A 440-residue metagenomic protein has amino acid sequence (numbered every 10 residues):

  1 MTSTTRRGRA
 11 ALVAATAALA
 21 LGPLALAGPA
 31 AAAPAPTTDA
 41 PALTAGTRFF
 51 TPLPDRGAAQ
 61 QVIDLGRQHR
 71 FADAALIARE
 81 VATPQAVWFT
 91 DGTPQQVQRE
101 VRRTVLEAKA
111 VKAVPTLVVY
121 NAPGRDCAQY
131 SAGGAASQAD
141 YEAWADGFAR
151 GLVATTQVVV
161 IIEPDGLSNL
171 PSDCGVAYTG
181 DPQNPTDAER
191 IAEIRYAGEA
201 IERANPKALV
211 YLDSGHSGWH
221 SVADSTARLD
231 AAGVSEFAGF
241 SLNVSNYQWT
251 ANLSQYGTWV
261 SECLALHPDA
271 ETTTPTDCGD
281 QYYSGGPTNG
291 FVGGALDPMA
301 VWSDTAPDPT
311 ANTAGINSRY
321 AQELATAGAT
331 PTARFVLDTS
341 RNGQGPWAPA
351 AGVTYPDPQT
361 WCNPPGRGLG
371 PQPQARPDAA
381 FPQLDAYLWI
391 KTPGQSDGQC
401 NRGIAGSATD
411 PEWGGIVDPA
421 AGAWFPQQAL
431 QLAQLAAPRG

Functional and structural regions predicted by a protein language model:
M1-P34: Secretory targeting and sorting signals
A33-T44: Cleaved targeting-peptide boundary
A42-A154, P373, K391-F425, A429-R439: N-terminal carbohydrate-binding/catalytic regions of secreted carbohydrate-active enzymes
R48-T51, V87-T90, V114-V119, V158-E163 (+6 more regions): Structural recognition of the beta-strand scaffold that forms the well-ordered cores of secreted hydrolase catalytic
Q61-A75, H220-A405: Surface-exposed substrate-engagement region within the catalytic domains of secreted or surface-exposed extracellular
P84-D91, S131-A135, A177-T186, Y211-H216 (+4 more regions): Surface-exposed cleft-lining segments at the edges of enzyme active sites
Q95-R102, S137-F148, N184-Y196, V222-A227 (+2 more regions): Well-ordered, non-membrane alpha-helical segments in soluble/globular domains
L106-D213, R228-D230, V234-E236: Substrate-binding cleft of extracellular glycoside hydrolase catalytic domains
